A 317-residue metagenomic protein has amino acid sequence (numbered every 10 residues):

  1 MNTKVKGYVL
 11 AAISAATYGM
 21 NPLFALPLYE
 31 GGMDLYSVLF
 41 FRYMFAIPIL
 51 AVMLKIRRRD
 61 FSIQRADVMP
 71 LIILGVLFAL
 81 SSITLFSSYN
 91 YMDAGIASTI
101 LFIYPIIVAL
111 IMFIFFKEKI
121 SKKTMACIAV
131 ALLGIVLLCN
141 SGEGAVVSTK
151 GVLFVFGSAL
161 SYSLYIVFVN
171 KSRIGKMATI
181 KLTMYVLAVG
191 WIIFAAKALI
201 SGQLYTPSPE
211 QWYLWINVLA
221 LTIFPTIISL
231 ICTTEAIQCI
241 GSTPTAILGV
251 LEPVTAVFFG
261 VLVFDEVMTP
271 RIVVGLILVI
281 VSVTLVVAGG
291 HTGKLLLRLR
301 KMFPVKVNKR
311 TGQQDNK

Functional and structural regions predicted by a protein language model:
M1-S37, F41, L80, T84 (+3 more regions): Glycine-/small-residue-enriched transmembrane alpha-helix faces in small-molecule transporters and effluxers
V5-L10, Y36-V52, C127-V130, K150-G157 (+1 more regions): Hydrophobic alpha-helical transmembrane segments of multi-pass integral membrane proteins, especially transporters
I13-M20, F24, M53, I72-Y91 (+7 more regions): Hydrophobic alpha-helical transmembrane segments of multi-pass membrane transport proteins, especially secondary
F24, A46-Q64, L132-V146, V189-L214 (+2 more regions): Membrane-interface helix-cap regions at the ends of transmembrane helices in multi-pass membrane proteins
G31-G32, Y91, K117-K119, G175-K176 (+2 more regions): Helix-loop interface residues and adjacent transmembrane-helix termini in multi-pass membrane transporters, primarily
S37-P48, F78, F86-K119, T124 (+2 more regions): Specific alpha-helical transmembrane segments that line the substrate/conduction pathway and gating interfaces
L39, Y43, N140-S141, L214 (+1 more regions): C-terminal-most transmembrane helix of multi-pass membrane proteins
L50, I72, I111, I120-N140 (+3 more regions): Hydrophobic transmembrane alpha-helices of multi-pass small-molecule transport proteins
